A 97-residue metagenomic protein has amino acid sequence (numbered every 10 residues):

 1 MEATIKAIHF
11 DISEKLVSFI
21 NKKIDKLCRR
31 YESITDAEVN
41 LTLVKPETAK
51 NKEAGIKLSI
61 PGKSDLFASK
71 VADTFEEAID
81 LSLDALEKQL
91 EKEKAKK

Functional and structural regions predicted by a protein language model:
M1-K97: N-terminal, polar/charged subdomain of small-to-medium soluble alpha/beta proteins
